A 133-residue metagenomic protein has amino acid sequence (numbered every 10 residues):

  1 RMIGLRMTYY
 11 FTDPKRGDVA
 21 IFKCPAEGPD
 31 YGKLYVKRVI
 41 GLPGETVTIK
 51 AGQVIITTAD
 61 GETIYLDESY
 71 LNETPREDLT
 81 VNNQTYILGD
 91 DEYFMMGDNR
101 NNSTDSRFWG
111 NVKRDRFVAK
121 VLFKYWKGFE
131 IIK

Functional and structural regions predicted by a protein language model:
R1-K133: Soluble "head" domains of membrane/secretory-pathway proteins
